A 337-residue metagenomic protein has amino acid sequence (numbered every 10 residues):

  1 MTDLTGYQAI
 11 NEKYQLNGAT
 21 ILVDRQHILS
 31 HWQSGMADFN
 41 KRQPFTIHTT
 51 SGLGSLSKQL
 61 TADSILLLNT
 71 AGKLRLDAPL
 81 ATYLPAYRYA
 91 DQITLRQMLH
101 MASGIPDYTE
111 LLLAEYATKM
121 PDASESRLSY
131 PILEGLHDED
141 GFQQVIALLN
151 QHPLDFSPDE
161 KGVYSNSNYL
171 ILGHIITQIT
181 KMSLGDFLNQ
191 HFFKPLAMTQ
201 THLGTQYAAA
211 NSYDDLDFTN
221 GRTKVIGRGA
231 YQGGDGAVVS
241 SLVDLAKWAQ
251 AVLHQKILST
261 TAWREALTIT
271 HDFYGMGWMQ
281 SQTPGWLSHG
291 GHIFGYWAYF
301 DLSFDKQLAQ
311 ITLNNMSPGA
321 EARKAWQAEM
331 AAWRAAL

Functional and structural regions predicted by a protein language model:
T2-L53, K73: Short, conserved catalytic-motif segment at the N-terminal edge
A19-L22, M279, F300-D301: Short beta-strand scaffold segments in enzyme catalytic cores
Q26, G52-D77, L172-T177, L245 (+1 more regions): Active-site SXXK
S30-W32, S64, Y299-S317: Short, well-ordered beta-strand elements
H31, D91-F294, A298: Short, surface-exposed loop or secondary-structure junction motifs that flank catalytic or metal-binding residues
S51-G54, G162-Y164: Catalytic tyrosine of NAD(P)H-dependent dehydrogenase/reductases that use a Tyr as the general acid/base
R75-A90, P195-L196: Short, glycine/proline-biased beta-turn/loop segments that scaffold the active-site neighborhood
Q282, P318-L337: Short, gly/Ser/Thr-rich active-site loops of penicillin-recognizing serine hydrolases
